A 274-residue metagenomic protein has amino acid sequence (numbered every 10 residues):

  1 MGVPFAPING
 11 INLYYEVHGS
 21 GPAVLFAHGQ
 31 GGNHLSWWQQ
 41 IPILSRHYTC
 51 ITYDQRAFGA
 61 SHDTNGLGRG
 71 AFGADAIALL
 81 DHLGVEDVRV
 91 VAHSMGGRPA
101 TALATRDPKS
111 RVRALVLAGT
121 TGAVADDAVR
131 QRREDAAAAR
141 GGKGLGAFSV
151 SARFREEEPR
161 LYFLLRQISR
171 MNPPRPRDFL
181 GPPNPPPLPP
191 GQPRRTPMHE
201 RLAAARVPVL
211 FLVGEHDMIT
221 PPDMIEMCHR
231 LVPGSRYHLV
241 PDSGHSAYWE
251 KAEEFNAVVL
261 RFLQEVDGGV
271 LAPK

Functional and structural regions predicted by a protein language model:
P7-D63: Conserved HGGG/HGGXW glycine-rich cap/lid loop of the alpha/beta-hydrolase fold
A71-V88: Conserved acidic catalytic loop of the alpha/beta-hydrolase fold
A92, G96, A100: Gly/Ala-rich beta-loop-alpha elbow adjacent to hydrolase catalytic centers
T101-K143: Flexible "cap/lid" loop of the alpha/beta hydrolase fold
D126-D127, G142-A204: Conserved alpha/beta-hydrolase catalytic His-Asp/Glu region
A205, F211-V213: Short beta-strand/loop motif that positions the catalytic acidic residue of the alpha/beta-hydrolase fold
H216-T220: Acidic catalytic loop of the alpha/beta-hydrolase fold
S235-K274: Catalytic active-site module of serine/aspartate enzymes centered on a nucleophile-bearing elbow/loop
